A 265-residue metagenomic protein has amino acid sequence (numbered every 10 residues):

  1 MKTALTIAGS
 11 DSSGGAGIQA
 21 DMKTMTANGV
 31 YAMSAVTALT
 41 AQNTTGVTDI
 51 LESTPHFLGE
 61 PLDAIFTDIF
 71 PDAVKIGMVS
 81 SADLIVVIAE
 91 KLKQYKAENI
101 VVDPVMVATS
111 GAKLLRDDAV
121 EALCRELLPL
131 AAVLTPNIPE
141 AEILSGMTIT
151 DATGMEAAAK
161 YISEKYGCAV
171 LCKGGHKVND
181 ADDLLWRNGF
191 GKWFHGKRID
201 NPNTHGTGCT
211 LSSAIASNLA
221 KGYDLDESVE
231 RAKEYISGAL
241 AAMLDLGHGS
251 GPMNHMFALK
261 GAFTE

Functional and structural regions predicted by a protein language model:
T3-T6, T26-T109: Conserved N-terminal subdomain of the carbohydrate kinase-like
I7-S13, G191-H205: Short pre-catalytic strand/loop immediately N-terminal to key active-site residues, enriched for Gly-Thr
G14-V30: N-terminal basic/disordered segments at the start of proteins
Q19-M22, E142-I143, N201-L225: Short, small-residue alpha-helix embedded
G29-M33, K192, N218-A232: Phosphate-handling active-site elements
E52, D226-E265: Charged C-terminal helix
D117-G191: Conserved phosphate/ATP/ADP-binding segment of small-molecule kinases
